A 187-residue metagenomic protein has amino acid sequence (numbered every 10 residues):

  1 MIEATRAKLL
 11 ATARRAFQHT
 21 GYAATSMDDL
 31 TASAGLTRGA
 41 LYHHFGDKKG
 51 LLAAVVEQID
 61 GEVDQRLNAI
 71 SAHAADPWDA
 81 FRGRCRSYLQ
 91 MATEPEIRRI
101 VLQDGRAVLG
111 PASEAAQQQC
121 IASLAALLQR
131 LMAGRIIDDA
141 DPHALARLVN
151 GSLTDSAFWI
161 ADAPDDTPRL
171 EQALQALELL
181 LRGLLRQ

Functional and structural regions predicted by a protein language model:
M1-T20, A24-L36, K49-A53, Q58-G61: Basic, helix-initiating cap at the start of DNA-binding domains
T5, K48, V55, I59 (+5 more regions): Hydrophobic/aromatic residues within well-ordered alpha-helical segments
G39: Key DNA-contact positions within bacterial/archaeal DNA-binding proteins
Y42-F45, K49: A short His-aromatic
A54, N68-E96, L145-V149: Hydrophobic alpha-helical connector segments
G61-D64, L109-I136, H143-R147, E171: Amphipathic alpha-helical packing segments from all-alpha helical-bundle domains
S87-Q90, I121-A133, S152, F158-Q187: C-terminal peripheral helix-coil segments that are non-catalytic and often amphipathic
M91-P111, F158: Amphipathic alpha-helical segments used for helix-helix packing
